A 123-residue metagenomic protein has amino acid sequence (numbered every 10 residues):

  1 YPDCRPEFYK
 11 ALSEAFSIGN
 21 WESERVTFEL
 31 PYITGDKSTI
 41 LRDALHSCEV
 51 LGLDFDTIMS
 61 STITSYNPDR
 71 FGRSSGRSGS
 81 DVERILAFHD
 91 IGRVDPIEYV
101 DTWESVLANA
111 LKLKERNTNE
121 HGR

Functional and structural regions predicted by a protein language model:
Y1-R123: Nucleotide-activated chemistry modules centered on ATP-dependent adenylation/adenylyltransferase
